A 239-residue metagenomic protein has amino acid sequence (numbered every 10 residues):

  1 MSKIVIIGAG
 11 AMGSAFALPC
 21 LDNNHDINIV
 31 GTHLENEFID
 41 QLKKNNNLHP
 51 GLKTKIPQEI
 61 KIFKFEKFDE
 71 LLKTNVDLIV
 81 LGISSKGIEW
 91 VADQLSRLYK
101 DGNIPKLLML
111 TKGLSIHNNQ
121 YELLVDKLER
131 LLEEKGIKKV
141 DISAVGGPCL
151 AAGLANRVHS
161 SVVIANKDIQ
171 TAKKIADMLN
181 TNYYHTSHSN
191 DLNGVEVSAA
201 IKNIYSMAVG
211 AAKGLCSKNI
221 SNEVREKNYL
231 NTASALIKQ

Functional and structural regions predicted by a protein language model:
M1-K55, I60-E66, H117: NAD(P)+-binding Rossmann beta1-loop-alpha1 motif at the extreme N-terminus of oxidoreductases
S2, P105, S160: Nucleotide donor/acceptor-binding cores
G8, G31, T111, G146 (+1 more regions): Short beta-strand/turn micro-motifs composed of small residues that flank or help shape donor/cofactor-binding pockets
D26, K61-F63, D141-S143, H185-S187: Conserved beta-strand segments of alpha/beta enzyme cores
V30, F65, V145, S189-D191: Conserved beta-strand termini and adjacent loop/short-helix elements that scaffold enzyme active sites in alpha/beta
F63, F68, T74-R157, I175: Rossmann-like NAD(P)(H) cofactor-binding subdomain of soluble oxidoreductases
L98, L131-D141, H159-Q239: Internal alpha-helical scaffold of NAD(P)-dependent oxidoreductase catalytic cores
